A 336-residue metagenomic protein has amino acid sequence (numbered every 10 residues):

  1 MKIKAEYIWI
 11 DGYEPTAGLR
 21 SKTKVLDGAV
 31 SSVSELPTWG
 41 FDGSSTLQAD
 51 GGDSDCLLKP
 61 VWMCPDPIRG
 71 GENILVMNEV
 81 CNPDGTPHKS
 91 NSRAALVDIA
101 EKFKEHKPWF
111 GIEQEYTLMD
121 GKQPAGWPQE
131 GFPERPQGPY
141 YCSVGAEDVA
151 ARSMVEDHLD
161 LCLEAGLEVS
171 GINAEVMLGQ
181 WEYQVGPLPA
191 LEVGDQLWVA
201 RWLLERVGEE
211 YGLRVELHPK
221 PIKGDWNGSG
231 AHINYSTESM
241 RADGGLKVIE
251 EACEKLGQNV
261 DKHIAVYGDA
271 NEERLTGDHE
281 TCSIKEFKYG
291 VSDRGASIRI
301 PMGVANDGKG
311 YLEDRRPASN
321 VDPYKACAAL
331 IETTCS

Functional and structural regions predicted by a protein language model:
M1-S336: Glycine-rich, acidic/polar active-site loops that bind/position phosphate-bearing ligands
